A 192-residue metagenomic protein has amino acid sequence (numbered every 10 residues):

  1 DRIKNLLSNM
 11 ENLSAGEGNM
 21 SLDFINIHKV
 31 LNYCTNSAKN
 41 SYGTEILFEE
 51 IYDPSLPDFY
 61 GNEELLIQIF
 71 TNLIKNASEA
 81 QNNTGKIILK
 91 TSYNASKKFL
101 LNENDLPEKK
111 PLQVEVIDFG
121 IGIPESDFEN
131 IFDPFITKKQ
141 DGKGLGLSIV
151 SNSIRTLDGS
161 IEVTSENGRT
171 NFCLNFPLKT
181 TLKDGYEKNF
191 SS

Functional and structural regions predicted by a protein language model:
D1-S41: Conserved DHp (HisKA) dimerization/phosphotransfer helix of two-component histidine kinases, i.e., the long coiled-coil
G16-M20, D58-G61, K138: Conserved micro-motifs of the catalytic ATP-binding
S41-E50, N83-G85: Short conserved segments within the C-terminal catalytic ATPase subdomain
E45-P57, N94-S96: Conserved catalytic submotifs in the C-terminal HATPase_c
T84-K97, E108: Short beta-strand/loop element within the Bergerat-fold HATPase_c
K109-P111, I123-P134: Short conserved segment of the HATPase_c
I154-R155: Detector for a conserved hydrophobic position within an alpha-helical segment of the HATPase_c
